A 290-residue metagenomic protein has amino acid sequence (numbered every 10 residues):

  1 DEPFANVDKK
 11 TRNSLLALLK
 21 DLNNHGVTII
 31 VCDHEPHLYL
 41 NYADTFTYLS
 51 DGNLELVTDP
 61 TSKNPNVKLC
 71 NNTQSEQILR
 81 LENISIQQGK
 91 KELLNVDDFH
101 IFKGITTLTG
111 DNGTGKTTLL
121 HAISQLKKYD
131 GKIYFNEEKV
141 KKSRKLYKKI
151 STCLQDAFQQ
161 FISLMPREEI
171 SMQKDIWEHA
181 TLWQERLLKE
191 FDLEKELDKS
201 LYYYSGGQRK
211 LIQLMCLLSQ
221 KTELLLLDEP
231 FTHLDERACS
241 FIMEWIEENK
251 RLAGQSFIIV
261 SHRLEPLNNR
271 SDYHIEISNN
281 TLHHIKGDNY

Functional and structural regions predicted by a protein language model:
D1-E2, L225-E229: Catalytic Walker B motif of ABC-type/P-loop ATPase nucleotide-binding domains
D8, D235: ABC-family nucleotide-binding domains
C32-H34, V260-H262: H-loop/switch region of ABC-family ATPase nucleotide-binding domains
S124: Helix-to-loop junction immediately C-terminal to a conserved catalytic motif
K128-L146: Conserved ABC transporter NBD signature motif
H179-E196, M215: Conserved ABC ATPase "signature" region
S200-Y204, Q208: Conserved ABC ATPase signature
